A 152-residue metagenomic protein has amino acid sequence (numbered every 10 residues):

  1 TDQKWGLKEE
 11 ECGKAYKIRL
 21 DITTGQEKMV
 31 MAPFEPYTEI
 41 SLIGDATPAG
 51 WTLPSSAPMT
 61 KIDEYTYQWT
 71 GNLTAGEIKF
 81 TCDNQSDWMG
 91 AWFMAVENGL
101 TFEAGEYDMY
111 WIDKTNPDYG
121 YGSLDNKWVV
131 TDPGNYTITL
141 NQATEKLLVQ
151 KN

Functional and structural regions predicted by a protein language model:
T1-N152: Insoluble glucan recognition modules
